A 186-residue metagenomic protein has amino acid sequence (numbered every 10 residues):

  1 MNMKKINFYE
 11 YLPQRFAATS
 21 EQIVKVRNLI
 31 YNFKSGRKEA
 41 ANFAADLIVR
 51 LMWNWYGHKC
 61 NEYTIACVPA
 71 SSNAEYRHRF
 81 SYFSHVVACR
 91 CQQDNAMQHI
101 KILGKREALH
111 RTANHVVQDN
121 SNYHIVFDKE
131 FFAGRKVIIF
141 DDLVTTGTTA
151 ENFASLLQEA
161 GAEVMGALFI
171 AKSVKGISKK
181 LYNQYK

Functional and structural regions predicted by a protein language model:
M1-T64, N73, K101-A133, S173-K175: Active-site-facing substrate-recognition patch
Y63-P69, I139: Acidic beta-strand-to-loop metal/phosphate-binding motif
A66, S84, A167: Residue-level signal for inorganic ion chemistry
P69-R79: Glycine-rich phosphate-binding loops at beta-strand->alpha-helix junctions
R79-H85: Charged helix-capping and loop-helix junction motifs
V87, C91, L157-Q158: Hydrophobic alpha-helical packing residues
H99-I102, E107-K186: PRPP/pyrophosphate-binding module of the type I phosphoribosyltransferase fold
